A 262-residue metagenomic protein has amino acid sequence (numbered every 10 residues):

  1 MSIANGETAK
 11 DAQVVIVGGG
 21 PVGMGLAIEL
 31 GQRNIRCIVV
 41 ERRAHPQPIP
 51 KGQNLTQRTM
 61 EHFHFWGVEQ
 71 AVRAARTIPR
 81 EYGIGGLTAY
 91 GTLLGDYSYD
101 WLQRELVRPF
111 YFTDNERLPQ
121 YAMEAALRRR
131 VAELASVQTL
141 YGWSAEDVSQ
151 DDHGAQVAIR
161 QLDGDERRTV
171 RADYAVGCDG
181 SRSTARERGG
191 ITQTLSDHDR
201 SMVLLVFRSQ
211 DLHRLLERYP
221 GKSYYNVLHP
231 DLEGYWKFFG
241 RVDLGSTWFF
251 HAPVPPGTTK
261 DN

Functional and structural regions predicted by a protein language model:
M1-D11: A short, basic/flexible loop-to-alpha-helix module at the beginning of a structural domain
G6-T8, Q103-D114, W248-G257: Short glycine/proline-rich turn/loop motifs
A9-V39: N-terminal Rossmann-like FAD-binding beta1-loop-alpha1 element of flavoenzymes
K10-A12, G164-Y174: Core beta-strand elements of the Rossmann-like FAD/NAD(P) dinucleotide-binding domain in flavoenzyme oxidoreductases
P48-R130, H229-L232, G240-R241: Active-site-adjacent segment of FAD-dependent monooxygenases/related oxidoreductases
R129, Y174, C178-N262: Conserved FAD-binding catalytic core of PHBH/FMO-like flavoproteins
Y141-Q156: A conserved short coil-to-beta-strand element within the FAD-binding core of flavoproteins
